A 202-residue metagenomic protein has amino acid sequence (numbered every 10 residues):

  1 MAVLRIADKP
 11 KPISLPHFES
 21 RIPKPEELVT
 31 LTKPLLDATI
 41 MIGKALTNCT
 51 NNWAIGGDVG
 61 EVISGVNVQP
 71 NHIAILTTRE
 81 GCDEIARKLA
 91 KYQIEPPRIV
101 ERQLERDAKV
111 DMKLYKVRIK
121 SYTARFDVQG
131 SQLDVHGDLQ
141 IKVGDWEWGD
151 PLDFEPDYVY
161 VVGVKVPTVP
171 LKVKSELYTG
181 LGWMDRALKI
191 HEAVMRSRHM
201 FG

Functional and structural regions predicted by a protein language model:
A2-G202: Compositionally biased terminal segments of proteins
